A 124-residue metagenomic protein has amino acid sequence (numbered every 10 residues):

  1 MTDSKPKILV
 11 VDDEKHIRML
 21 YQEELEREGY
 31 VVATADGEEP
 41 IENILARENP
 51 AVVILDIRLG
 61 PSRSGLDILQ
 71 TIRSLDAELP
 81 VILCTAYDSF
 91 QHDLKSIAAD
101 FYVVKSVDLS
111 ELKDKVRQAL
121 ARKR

Functional and structural regions predicted by a protein language model:
M1-L9, D108-R124: Non-catalytic signal-transmission and effector/linker regions of two-component phosphorelay proteins
D12: Conserved acidic carboxylate
K15-A33: Two-component/phosphorelay signaling modules centered on CheY-like receiver
A35-I41: Conserved Asp/Asn-Gly motif in the active-site loop of CheY-like receiver
N43, S64-A77: Short amphipathic alpha-helix used as the core "switch/output" element in two-component signaling
E48-I54, L59: Active-site beta3 strand of CheY-like receiver
R63, D67, Y87-K105, S110-D114: Alpha4 helix (beta4-alpha4-beta5 surface) of REC/receiver domains from two-component response regulators
I82-C84: Hydrophobic/aromatic residues positioned on beta-strands within the core alpha/beta folds
